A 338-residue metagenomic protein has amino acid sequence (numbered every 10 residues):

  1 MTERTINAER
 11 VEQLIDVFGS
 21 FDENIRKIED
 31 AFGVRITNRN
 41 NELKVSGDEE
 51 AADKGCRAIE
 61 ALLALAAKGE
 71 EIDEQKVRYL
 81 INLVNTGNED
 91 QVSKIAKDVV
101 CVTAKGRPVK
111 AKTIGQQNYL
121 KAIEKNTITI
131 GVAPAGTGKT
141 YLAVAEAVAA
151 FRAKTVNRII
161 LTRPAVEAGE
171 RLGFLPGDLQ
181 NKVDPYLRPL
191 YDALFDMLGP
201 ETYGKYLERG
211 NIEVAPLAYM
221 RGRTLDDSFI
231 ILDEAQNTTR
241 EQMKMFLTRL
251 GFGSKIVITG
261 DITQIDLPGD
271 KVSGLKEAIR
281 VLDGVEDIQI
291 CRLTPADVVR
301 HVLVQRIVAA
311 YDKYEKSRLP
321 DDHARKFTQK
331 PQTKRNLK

Functional and structural regions predicted by a protein language model:
M1-D16: Short glycine-/aliphatic-rich beta-strand segments at the starts of folded cytosolic domains
V11, D22, E49-E50, N237 (+1 more regions): Short, surface-exposed acidic/glycine-rich loop or hinge patches that mediate macromolecular interfaces
Q13-D30: Short amphipathic alpha-helix segments
V17, N24, G55-A58, M243: Hydrophobic side chains in well-ordered alpha-helices
R26, F32-R35, N41: Compact, well-ordered interaction domains used in eukaryotic information-processing assemblies
T37-A96: Interdomain "pre-motor" coupling segment immediately N-terminal to P-loop NTPase/helicase cores
E42, A104-Q116, A122-L232, Q236-K338: Conserved helicase motor core of SF1/SF2 NTP-dependent helicases
T86-R107, A111-I114: Conserved loop-to-helix interface motifs that mediate assembly, gating, or partner/ligand docking in ancient ring
